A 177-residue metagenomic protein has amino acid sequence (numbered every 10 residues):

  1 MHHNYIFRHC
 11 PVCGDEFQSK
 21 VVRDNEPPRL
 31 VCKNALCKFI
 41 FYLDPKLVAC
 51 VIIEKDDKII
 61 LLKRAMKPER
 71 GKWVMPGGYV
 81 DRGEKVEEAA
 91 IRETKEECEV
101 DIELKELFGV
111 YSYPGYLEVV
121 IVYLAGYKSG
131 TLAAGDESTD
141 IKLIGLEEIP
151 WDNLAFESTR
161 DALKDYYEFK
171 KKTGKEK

Functional and structural regions predicted by a protein language model:
H2-V51: Acidic, metal-coordinating catalytic segment for phosphate/diphosphate chemistry, firing primarily on the Nudix
V21, D101-F108: A short coil-to-beta-strand element that immediately follows conserved catalytic motifs
D24, K67, Y111-G115: A short beta-turn/loop motif at secondary-structure boundaries
L47-A49, D57, V119-I121, T139: Change "...and in nucleic-acid phosphodiester-cleaving endonucleases..." to "...and in nucleic-acid processing enzymes
E54-E96: Conserved Nudix-box catalytic region and its N-terminal flanking loop in Nudix hydrolases and closely related
P76, V120-I121, W151: A short Gly-Trp-Pro
Y111-L132, K142, L146, A162 (+1 more regions): Active-site-adjacent beta-strand/loop module that shapes the phosphate/pyrophosphate-binding cleft
S138-I141, E147-T159, K164-K177: Long C-terminal interaction/binding lobes of large macromolecular proteins
